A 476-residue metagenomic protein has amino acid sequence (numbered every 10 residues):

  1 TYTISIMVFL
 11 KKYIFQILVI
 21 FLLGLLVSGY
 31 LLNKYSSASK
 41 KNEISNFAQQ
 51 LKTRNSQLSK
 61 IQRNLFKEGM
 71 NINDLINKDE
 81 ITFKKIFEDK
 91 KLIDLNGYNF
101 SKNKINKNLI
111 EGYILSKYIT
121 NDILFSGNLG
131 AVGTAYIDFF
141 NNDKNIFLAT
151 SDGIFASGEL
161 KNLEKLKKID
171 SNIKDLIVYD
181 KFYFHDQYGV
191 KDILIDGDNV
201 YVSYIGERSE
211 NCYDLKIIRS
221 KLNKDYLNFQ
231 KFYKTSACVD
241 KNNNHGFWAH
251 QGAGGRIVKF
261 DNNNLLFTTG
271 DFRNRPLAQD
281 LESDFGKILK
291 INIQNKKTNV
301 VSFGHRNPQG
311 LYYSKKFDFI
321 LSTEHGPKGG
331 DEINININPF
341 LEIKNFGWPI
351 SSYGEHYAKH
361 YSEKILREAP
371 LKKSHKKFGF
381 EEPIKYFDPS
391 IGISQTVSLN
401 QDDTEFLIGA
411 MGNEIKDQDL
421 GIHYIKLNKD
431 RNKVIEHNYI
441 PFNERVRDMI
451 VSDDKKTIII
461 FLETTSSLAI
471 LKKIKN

Functional and structural regions predicted by a protein language model:
I76, E80-S116, L148, V190 (+1 more regions): Beta-propeller domain segments
F100-Y118, N142-V178, K224-D225, P276 (+1 more regions): Beta-propeller domains
I119-F155, G189, S390-N400: Beta-strand-rich domains and repeat architectures in extracellular enzymes and scaffolds, especially beta-propellers
G133-A135, D186-G189, Y213, Q251-A253 (+5 more regions): Beta-rich catalytic cores
F140-D143, I195-G197, K259-N262, S314-F317 (+2 more regions): Residue-level detector of Asp-centered blade-edge/turn motifs that repeat once per structural unit in beta-propeller
Q187-Y188, N211-V258: Asp-box/WD-like beta-propeller blade repeats and closely related beta-sheet repeat scaffolds
R431-D453: Conserved blade-ending motifs and adjacent loop-strand segments that build the rim/top face of beta-propeller domains
D448-N476: Blade-level signature of beta-propeller repeat domains, shared across WD40, Kelch, NHL, RCC1 and BNR/Asp-box propellers
